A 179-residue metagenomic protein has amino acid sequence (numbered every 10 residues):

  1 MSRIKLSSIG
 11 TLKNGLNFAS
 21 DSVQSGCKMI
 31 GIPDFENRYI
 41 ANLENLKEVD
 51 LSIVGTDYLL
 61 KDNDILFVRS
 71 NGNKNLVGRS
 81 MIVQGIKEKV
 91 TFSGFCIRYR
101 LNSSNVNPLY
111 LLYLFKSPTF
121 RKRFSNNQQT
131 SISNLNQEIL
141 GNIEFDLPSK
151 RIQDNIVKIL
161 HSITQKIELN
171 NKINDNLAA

Functional and structural regions predicted by a protein language model:
M1-N17, N142-A179: Non-catalytic DNA-recognition/assembly elements of restriction-modification systems
I4-D21, P33-I65: Sequence-specific dsDNA recognition surfaces
N14-N17, G85-I86, Q129: Short beta-turn/strand-loop junction motif enriched in small, turn-promoting residues
G26-M29: Short aromatic-glycine-enriched beta-strand elements
G31-I32, V54-K116: A short beta-sheet element
R38-I40, L76, L109, R123: Short helix/loop capping segments that flank catalytic or ligand/cofactor-binding pockets
K89-F95, Q128-V157, H161: A short glycine-rich beta-alpha junction/loop motif
V106-N142: Short, positively charged
